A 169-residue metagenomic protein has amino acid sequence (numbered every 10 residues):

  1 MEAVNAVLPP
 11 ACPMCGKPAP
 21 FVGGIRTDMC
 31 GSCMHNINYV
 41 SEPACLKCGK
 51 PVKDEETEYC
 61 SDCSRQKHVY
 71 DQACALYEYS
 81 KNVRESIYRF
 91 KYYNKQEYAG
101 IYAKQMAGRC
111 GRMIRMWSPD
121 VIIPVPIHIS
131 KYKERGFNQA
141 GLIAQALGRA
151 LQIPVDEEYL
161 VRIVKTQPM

Functional and structural regions predicted by a protein language model:
M1-M169: Glycine-rich phosphate/pyrophosphate-handling loop used in enzymes and phosphotransfer proteins
